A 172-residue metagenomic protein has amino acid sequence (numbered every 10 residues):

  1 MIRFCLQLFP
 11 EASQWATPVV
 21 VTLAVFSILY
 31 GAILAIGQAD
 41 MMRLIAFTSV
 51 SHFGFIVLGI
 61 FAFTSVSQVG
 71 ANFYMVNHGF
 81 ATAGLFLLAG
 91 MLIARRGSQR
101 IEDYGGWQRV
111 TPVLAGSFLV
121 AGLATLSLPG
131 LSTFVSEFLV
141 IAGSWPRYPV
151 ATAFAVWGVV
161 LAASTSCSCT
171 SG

Functional and structural regions predicted by a protein language model:
I2-A16, I56-N72, V76, G143-A151: Helix-coil boundary and interhelical linker segments in multi-pass alpha-helical membrane proteins
I2-C5, L29-A32, F86-A89, A163 (+1 more regions): Alpha-helical transmembrane segments of polytopic integral membrane proteins, especially the permease/helical cores
A12-S27, Y74-A83, L87: Structural signature of hydrophobic alpha-helical transmembrane segments
S13, A35-Q38, S65, V69 (+1 more regions): Helix-loop interface residues and adjacent transmembrane-helix termini in multi-pass membrane transporters, primarily
A16-F63: Internal transmembrane alpha-helices of multipass membrane proteins
V21, A46-H52, I56, A81-A162: Interfacial and helix-entry/exit segments of alpha-helical transmembrane bundles in multi-pass inner-membrane proteins
L44-I45, G70-A71, M75, E102: Alpha-helical transmembrane segments and their helix-entry boundary regions
S168-G172: Transmembrane alpha-helical segments of integral membrane proteins
